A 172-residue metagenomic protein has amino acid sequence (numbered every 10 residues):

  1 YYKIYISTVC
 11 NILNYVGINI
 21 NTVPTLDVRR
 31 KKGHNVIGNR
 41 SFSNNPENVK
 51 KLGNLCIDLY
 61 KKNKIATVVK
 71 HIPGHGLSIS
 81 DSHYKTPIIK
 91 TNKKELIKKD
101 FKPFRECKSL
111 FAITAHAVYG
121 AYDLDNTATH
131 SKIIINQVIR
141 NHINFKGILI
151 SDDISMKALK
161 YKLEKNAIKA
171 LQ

Functional and structural regions predicted by a protein language model:
Y1-K3, G38-E47, K90-T91, L124-D125: Second-shell loop/turn segments in exported
Y1-N11, Y15, P46-L52, E95-I97: Glycine-rich anion/phosphate-binding loops
C10-I18, K61-K62, R140: Sec-exported extracytoplasmic/periplasmic mature domains
N19-P24: Divalent metal-dependent hydrolysis catalytic cores, especially in the metallo-beta-lactamase
T25-I37, A117-A128: Glycine-rich, proline-tolerant flexible connector loops at the mouths of alpha/beta enzymes
K31-F42, D81-P87: Surface-exposed, active-site-proximal loop segments in enzymatic domains
K51-K61, I65-Q172: Second-shell residues forming the walls of enzyme active-site clefts
